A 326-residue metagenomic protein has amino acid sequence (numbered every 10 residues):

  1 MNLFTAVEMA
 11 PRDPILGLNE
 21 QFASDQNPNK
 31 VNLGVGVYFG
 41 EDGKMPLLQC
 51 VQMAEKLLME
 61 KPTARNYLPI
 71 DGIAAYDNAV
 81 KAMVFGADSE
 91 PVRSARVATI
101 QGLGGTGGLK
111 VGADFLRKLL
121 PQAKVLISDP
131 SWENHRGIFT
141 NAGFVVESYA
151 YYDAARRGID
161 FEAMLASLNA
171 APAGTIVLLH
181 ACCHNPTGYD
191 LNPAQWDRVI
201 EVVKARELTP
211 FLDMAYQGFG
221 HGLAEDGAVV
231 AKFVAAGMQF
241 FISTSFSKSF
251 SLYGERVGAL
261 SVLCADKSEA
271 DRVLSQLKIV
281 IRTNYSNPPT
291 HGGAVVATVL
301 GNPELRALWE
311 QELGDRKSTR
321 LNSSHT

Functional and structural regions predicted by a protein language model:
N2-G72, A79-A82, P289: N-terminal "arm"/small-domain region of PLP-dependent enzymes with the aminotransferase-like
V31, L126, E147, F211 (+2 more regions): Hydrophobic/aromatic beta-strand patches that form the interior of the parallel beta-sheet core in alpha/beta enzyme
L57, P62-K204, Q217-F219, A228-V230: Conserved core of the PLP fold type I
D190-L252: Acidic, glycine-rich loop-and-beta core segments that form the ion-binding/anion-interacting portion of active sites
A235-G314: Conserved core segment of the aminotransferase class I/II
K317, L321-T326: Single conserved hydrophobic/aromatic residue that forms the stacking wall/gate of nucleotide- or nucleobase-binding
